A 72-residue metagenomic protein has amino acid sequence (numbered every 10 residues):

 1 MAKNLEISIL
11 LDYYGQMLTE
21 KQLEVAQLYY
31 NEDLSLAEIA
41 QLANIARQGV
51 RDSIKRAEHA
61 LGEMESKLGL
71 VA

Functional and structural regions predicted by a protein language model:
I9-L18: Short amphipathic alpha-helical boundary/capping segments
E20-E32: Short amphipathic alpha helix immediately N-terminal
V25, E38-A40, V50: Hydrophobic positions on the alpha-helical face of helix-turn-helix-like DNA-binding modules
S53-R56: Residues within the DNA-recognition helix of helix-turn-helix
E58-E65: C-terminal flanking helix
S66-A72: Short, basic, alpha-helical segments at the C-terminal edge of helix-turn-helix-like DNA-binding modules
